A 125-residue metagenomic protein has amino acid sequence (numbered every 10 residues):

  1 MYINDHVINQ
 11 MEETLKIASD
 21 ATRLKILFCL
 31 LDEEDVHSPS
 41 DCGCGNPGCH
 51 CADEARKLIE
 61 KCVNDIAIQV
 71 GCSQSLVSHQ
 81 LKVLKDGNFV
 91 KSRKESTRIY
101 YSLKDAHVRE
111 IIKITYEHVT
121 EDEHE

Functional and structural regions predicted by a protein language model:
M1-H6, A52: A detector for short, charged/polar N-terminal pre-domain segments
N9, E13-S73, E95, I99-A106: N-terminal helix-turn-helix DNA-binding core of bacterial DNA-binding proteins
Q10, H107-E121: Short, solvent-exposed amphipathic helices
L81-K82: Short, hydrophobic-biased segments on the C-terminal half of alpha helices that form "recognition helices"
N88: Glycine-centered, phosphate/nucleic-acid-interacting loop/turn motifs that mediate DNA/RNA or nucleotide
S92: Short beta-strand "wing" residues that participate in macromolecule-binding interfaces
